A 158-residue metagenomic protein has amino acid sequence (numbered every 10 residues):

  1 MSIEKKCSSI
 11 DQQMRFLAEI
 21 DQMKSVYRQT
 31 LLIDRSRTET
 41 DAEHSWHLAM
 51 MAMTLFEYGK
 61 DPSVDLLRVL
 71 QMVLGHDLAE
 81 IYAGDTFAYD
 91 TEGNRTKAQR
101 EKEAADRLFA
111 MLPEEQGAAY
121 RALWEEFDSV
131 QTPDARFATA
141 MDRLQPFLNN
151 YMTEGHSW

Functional and structural regions predicted by a protein language model:
S2-W158: Active-site helical microenvironments for divalent-metal-assisted chemistry
